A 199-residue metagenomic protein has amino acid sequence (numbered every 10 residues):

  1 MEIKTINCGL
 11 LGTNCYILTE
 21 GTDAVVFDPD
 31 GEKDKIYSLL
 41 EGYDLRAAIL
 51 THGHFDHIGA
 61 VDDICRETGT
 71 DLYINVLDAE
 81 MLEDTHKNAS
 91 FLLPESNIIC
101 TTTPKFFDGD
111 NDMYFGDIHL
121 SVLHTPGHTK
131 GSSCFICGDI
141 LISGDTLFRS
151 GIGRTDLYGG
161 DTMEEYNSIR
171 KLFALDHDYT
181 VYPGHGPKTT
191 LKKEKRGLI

Functional and structural regions predicted by a protein language model:
M1-Y43, C134-G144: Conserved beta-strand hairpin/beta-sheet module of binuclear metal-dependent hydrolase folds, prominently
I3-I6, Y16-T19, D110-I136: Core dinuclear metal-dependent hydrolase active-site scaffold
K4, I49, Y73, K105-F107 (+3 more regions): Hydrophobic/aromatic beta-strand patches that form the interior of the parallel beta-sheet core in alpha/beta enzyme
T22-V25, R46-A47, T68-D71, D178-T180: Short active-site oxyanion
A24, N88-F91, H119-I199: Metallo-beta-lactamase
E32-Y114, G197: Active-site HxH/HxHxD metal-binding segment of metal-dependent hydrolases
